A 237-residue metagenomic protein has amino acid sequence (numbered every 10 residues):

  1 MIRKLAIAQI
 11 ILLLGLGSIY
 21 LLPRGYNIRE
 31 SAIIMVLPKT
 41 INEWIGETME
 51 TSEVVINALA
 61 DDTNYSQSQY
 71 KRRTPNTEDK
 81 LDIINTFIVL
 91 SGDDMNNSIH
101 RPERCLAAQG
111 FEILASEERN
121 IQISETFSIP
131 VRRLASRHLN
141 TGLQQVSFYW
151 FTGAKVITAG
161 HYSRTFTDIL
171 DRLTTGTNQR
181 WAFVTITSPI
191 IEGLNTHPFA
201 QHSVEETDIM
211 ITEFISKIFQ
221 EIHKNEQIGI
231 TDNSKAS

Functional and structural regions predicted by a protein language model:
R3-K4, I11, N42, S98: N-terminal secretory-pathway/extracellular module detecting exported/lumenal segments and adjacent signal-anchor/first
K4-Y20: Hydrophobic membrane-insertion alpha-helices, especially the h-region of bacterial N-terminal signal peptides
R24-E43: Alpha-helical transmembrane signal-anchor/signal-peptide segments
K39-R72: Short extracytoplasmic
Y70-E213, E221, N225-E226: A cross-kingdom signal targeting lumenal/periplasmic-facing segments of multi-pass membrane and secretory-pathway
H223-S237: Extracytoplasmic/luminal low-complexity segments enriched in Pro/Gly and acidic/polar residues that act as flexible
